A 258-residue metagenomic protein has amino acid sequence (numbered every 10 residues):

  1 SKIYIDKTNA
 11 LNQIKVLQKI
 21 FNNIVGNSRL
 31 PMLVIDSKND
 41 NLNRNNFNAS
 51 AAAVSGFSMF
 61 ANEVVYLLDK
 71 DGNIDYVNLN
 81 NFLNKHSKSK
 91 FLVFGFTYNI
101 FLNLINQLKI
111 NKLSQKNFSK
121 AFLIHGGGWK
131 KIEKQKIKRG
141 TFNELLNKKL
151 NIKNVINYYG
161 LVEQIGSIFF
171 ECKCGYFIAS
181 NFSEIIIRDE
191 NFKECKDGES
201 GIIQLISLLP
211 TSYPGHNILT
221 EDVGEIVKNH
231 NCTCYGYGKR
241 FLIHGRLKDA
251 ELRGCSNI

Functional and structural regions predicted by a protein language model:
S1-N12: Conserved AMP-binding A3 loop
I3-Y4, K19-N23, N41-N43: Active-site diphosphate/adenylate-binding microenvironment
N9, R29-D40: Short, glycine/charge-rich beta-strand/loop segments that flank catalytic centers and engage negatively charged groups
A10-I20, V77: Short acidic (Asp/Glu) patches
Q18, N22-S28, M32: Hydrophobic alpha-helical hairpins/lids featuring a short glycine-rich hinge
R29-L33, R44-N48, A52-I258: Active-site glycine/GP-rich loop and adjacent strand/helix microenvironment that borders small-molecule binding pockets
